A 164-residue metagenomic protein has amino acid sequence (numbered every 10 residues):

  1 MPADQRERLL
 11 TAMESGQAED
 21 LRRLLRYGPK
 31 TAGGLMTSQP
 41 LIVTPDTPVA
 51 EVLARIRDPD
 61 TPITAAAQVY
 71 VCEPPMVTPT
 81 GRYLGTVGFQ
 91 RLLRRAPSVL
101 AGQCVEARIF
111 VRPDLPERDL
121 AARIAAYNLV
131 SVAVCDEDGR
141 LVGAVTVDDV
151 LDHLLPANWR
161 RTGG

Functional and structural regions predicted by a protein language model:
M1-G164: Cytosolic regulatory modules rich in charged/polar residues
